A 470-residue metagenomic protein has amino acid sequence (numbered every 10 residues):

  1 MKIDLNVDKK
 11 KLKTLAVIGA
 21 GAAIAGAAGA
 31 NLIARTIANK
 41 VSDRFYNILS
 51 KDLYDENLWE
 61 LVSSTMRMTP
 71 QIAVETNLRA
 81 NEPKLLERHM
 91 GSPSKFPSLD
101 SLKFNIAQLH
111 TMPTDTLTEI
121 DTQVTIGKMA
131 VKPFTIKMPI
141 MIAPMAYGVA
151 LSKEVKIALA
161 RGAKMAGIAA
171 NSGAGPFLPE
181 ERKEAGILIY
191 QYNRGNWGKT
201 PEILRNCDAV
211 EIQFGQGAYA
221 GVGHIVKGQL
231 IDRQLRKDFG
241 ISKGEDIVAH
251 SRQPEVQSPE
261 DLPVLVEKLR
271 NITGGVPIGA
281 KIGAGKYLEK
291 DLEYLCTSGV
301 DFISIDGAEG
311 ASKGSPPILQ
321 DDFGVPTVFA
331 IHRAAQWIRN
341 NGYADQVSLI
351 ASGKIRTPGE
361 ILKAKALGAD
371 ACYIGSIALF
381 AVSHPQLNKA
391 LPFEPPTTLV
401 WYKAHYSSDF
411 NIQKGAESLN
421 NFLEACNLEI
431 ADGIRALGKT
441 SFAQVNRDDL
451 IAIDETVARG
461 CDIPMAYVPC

Functional and structural regions predicted by a protein language model:
M1-I140, P144-R161, A169, P176-F177 (+4 more regions): Conserved, well-structured core domains of diverse proteins
V7-K10, G173-G175, G275-K281, L437-V445: Flexible, glycine/charged-enriched surface loops at secondary-structure junctions
G29, M138, V155, L159 (+12 more regions): General structural feature for long, well-ordered alpha-helical segments within catalytic domains of soluble enzymes
A130-V131, A146-K268, I272-G279, G283-L295: Active-site-facing alpha/beta catalytic cores
I140-A146, D246-Q253, K313-Q320, N411-Q413: Glycine- and acidic
A166, G217, I272, F302 (+5 more regions): Change "in soluble alpha/beta enzymes" to "in soluble alpha/beta proteins
H250-H405: Glycine-rich phosphate/ribose-binding loops and adjacent secondary-structure elements that form binding surfaces
R356-C470: Gly/Ser/Thr/Ala-enriched C-terminal appendages of enzymes
